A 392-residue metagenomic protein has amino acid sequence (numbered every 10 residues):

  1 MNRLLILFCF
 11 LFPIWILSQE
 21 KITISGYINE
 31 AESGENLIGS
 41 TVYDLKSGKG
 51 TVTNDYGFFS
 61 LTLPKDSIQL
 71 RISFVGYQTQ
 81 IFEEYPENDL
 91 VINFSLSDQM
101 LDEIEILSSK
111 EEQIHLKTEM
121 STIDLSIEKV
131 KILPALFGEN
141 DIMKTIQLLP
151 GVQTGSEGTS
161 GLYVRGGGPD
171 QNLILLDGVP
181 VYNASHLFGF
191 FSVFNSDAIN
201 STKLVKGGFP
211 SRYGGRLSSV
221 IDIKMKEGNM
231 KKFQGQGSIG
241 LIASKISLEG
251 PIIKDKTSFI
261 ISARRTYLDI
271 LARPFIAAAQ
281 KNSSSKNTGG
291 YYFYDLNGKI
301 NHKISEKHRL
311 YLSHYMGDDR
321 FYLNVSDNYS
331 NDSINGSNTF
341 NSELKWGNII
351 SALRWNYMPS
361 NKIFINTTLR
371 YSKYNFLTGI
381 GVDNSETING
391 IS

Functional and structural regions predicted by a protein language model:
N29-S33, S40-L45, S73-Y77, E87-I132 (+3 more regions): Short, acidic, small-residue-rich periplasmic hinge/interaction motif at the N-terminus of Gram-negative outer-membrane
S47-F58: Short, acidic Ser/Thr/Gly-rich low-complexity loop/linker segments typical of extracellular and cell-surface proteins
Q78, L116-F209, K226-E227: Periplasmic N-terminal accessory/gating domains of Gram-negative outer-membrane beta-barrel systems
V91, E103, M143, G161 (+8 more regions): Membrane-embedded beta-strand positions in outer-membrane beta-barrel channels/transporters
I92-N93, L148-L149, V193-K232, K245-S247 (+1 more regions): A beta-strand signature from Gram-negative outer-membrane beta-barrel systems, especially the internal plug domain
E111, P169, V181, K226 (+4 more regions): Structural signature of outer-membrane beta-barrel domains
G240-R265, K281-Y322, K345-Y371: Transmembrane beta-barrel wall of Gram-negative outer-membrane proteins
Y322-S392: Replace "related TpsB outer-membrane translocases also match" with "some related outer-membrane beta-barrels such as
